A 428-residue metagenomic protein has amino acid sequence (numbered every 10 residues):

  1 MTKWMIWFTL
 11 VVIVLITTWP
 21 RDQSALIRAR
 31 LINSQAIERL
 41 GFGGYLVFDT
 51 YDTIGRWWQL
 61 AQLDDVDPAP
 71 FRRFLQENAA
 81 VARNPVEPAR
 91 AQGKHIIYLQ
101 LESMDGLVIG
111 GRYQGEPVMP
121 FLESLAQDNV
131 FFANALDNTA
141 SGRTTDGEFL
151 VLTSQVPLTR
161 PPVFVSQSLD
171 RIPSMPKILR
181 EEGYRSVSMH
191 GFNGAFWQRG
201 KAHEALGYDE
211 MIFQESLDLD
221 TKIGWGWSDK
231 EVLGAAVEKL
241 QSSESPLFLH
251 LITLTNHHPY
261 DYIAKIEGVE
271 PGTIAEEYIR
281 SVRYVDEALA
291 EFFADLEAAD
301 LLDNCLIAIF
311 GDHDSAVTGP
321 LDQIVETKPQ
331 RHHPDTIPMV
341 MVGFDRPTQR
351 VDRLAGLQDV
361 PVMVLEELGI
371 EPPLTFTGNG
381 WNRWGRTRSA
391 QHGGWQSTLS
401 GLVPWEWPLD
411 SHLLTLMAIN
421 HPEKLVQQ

Functional and structural regions predicted by a protein language model:
M1-K94, G111, G115-M119, A126 (+2 more regions): N-terminal secretory/membrane-targeting segments
R72-Q428: Solvent-exposed soluble domains appended to multi-pass membrane proteins
